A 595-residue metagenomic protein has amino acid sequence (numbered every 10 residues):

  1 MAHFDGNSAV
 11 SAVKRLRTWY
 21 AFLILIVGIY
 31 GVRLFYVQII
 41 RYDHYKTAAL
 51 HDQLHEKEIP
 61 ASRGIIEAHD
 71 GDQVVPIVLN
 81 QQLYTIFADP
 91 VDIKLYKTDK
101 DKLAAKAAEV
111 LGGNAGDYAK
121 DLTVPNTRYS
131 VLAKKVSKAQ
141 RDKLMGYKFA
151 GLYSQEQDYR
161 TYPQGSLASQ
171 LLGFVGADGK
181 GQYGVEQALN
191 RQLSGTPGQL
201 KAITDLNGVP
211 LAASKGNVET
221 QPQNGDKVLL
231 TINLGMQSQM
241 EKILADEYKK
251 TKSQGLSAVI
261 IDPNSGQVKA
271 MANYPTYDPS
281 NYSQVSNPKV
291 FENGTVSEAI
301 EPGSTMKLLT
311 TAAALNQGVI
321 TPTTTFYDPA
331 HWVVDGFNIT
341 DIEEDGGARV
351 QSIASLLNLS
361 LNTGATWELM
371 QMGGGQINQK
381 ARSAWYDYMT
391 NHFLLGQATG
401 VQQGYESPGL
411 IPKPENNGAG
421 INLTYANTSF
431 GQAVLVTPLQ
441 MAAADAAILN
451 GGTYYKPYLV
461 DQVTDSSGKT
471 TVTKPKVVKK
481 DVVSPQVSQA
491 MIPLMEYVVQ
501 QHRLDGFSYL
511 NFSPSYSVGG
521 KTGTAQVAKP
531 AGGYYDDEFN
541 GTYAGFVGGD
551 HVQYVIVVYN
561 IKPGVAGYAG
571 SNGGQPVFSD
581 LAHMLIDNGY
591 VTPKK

Functional and structural regions predicted by a protein language model:
M1-Y282, A381-T390, P530, Y534 (+1 more regions): Periplasmic/cell-envelope proteins involved in peptidoglycan metabolism and beta-lactam response
D70, V75-I77, D205-G216, P263-G303 (+1 more regions): Beta-lactam-recognizing serine transpeptidase/beta-lactamase-like catalytic domain environment
